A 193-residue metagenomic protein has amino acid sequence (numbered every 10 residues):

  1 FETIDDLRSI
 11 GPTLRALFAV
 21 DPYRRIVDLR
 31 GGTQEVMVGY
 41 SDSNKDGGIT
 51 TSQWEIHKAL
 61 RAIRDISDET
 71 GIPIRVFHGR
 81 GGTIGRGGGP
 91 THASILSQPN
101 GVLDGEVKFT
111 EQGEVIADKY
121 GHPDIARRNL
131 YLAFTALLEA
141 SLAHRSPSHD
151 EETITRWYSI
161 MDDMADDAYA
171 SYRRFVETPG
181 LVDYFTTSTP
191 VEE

Functional and structural regions predicted by a protein language model:
F1-D5, I74-H92: Conserved phosphate/anionic-ligand binding catalytic regions in large, soluble enzymes, centered on
F1-R25: Carboxylate/His-rich catalytic cores and anion/metal-binding grooves
L7-T13, D46-T51, G85-H92, K119-G121: Short acidic, glycine/serine/threonine-rich loops at helix termini
T13-V20, Q53-A62: Well-ordered, non-membrane alpha-helical segments in soluble/globular domains
L17-D28, I95-G113: Acidic, His- and aromatic-enriched active-site or binding-groove loops in soluble protein domains that engage sugars
T33-M37, P73-R75: Structural preference for beta-strand elements that scaffold enzyme active sites
G39-D42, T50-L60, R80, T91 (+1 more regions): Acidic, glycine-enriched catalytic cores built around paired aspartates
K58, A62-E69, A93: Non-transmembrane, aqueous-exposed alpha-helical and coiled segments at domain scale
